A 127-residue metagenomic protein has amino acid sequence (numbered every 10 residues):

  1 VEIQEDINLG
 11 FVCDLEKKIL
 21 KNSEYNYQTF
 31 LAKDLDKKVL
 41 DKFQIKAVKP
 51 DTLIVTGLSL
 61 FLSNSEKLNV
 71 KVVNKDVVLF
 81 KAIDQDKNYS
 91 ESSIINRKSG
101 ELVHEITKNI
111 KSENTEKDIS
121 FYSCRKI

Functional and structural regions predicted by a protein language model:
V1-E5: Bacterial Sec-dependent signal peptides at the C-terminal "C-region" and cleavage site
I7-L58, Y89-S93: Short, solvent-exposed loop/hinge segments that bridge or flank secondary-structure elements
G10-V12, L79, V103, F121: Beta-strand secondary-structure signal
D14-K21, I83, V103-N109: Generic short beta-strand segments
I19, P50-I95, S123-R125: Contiguous, well-ordered beta-strand patches that form the walls/edges of small beta-barrel/beta-sandwich domains
N26, V39-L40, S63-E66, D86-S92 (+2 more regions): Short, surface-exposed coil-to-beta transition loops
I106-I127: Edge beta-strand at a domain terminus
